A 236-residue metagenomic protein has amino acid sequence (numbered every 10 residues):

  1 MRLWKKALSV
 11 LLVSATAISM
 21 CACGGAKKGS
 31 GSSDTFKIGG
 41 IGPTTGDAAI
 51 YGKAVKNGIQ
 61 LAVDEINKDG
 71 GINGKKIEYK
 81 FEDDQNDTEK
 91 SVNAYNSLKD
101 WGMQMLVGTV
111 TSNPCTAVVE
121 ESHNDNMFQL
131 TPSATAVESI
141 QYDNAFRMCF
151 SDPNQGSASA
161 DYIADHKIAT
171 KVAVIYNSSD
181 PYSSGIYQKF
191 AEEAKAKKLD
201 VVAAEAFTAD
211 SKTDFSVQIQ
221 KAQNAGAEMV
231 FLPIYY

Functional and structural regions predicted by a protein language model:
M1-K37, K68: Short, low-complexity disordered leader/linker segments with a strong preference for bacterial N-terminal type II
K27-K28, Y51-V55, I72-S139, T208-A209 (+1 more regions): Beta-alpha junction/loop-to-helix N-cap segments that form part of ligand/metal-binding clefts
K27-S33, K56-Y79, K195-D200: Signal peptide-proximal N-terminal region of secreted/periplasmic/extracellular or secretory-lumen proteins
S32, G39-Q60, E82-E89, V110-T111 (+2 more regions): Extracytoplasmic "Venus flytrap"
I59, V118, F190: Aromatic/hydrophobic pocket-lining residues that form π-stacking "cages" and hydrophobic walls in ligand
L98-V110, L130-P132, K171-Y176, G226-Y236: Periplasmic-binding protein-like
S112-H123, D214-S216, Q220, A225-Y236: Hydrophobic alpha-helical
A145-A206, E228-M229: An alpha-beta-alpha
